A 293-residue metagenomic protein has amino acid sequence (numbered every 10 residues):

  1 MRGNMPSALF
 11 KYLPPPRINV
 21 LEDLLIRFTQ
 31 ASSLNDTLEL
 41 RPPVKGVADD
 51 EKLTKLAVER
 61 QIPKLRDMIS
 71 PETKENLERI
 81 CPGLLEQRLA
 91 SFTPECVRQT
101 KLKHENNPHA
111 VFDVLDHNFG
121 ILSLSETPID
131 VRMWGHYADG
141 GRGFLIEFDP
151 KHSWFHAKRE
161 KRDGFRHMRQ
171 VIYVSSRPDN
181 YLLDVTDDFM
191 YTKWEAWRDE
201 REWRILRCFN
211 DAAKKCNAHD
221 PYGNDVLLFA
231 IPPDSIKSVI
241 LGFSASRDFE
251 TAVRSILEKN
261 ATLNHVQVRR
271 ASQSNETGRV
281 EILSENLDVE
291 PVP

Functional and structural regions predicted by a protein language model:
M1-P293: Partner-binding and oligomerization surfaces adjacent to conserved cores of proteins that assemble macromolecular
